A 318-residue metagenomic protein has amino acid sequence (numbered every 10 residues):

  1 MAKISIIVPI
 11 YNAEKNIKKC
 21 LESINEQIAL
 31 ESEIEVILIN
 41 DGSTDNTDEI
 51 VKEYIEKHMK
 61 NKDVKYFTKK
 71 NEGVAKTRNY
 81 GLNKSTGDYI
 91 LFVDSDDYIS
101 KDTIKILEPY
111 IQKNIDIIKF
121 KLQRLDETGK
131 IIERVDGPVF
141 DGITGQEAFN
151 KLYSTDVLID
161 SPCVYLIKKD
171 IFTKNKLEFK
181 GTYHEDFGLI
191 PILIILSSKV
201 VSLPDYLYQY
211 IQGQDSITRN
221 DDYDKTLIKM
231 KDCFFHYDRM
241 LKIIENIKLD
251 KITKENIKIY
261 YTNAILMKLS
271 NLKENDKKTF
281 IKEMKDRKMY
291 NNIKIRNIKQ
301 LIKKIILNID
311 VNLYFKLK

Functional and structural regions predicted by a protein language model:
A2-S5, S23, E35, G188: Cell-envelope/extracellular polymer assembly enzymes that use nucleotide-activated donors
A13-Q27: Short, well-formed alpha-helical segments that are part of the catalytic scaffolds of diverse glycosyltransferases
S23, N40-I50: A conserved acidic beta->alpha catalytic loop
S32-G42, K65-K70, D94-S95: Short beta-strand/loop segment that forms part of the nucleotide-sugar
K69-S85: Glycine-rich, basic loop-to-helix element that forms the pyrophosphate-binding segment of sugar-nucleotide handling
V74, N79, S95-V201, I211-L227: Donor-binding/catalytic cores of nucleotide-activated saccharide and glycerol-phosphate transferases/polymerases
I90: Short aromatic/hydrophobic "clamp" motif used to bind/position activated sugar donors
S270-K318: Membrane-interface aromatic/basic loop that binds lipid-linked glycans or pyrophosphate carriers, typified by
